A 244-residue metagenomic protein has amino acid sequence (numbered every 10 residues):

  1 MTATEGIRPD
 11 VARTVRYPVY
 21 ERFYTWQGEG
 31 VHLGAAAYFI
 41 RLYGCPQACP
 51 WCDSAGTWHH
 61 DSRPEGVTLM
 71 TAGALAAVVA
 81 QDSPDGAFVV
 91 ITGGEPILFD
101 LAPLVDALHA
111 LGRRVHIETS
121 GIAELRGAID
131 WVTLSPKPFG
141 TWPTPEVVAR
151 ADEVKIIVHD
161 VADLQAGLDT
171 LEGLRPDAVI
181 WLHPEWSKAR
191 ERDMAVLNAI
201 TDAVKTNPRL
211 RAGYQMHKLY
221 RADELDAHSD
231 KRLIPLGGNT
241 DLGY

Functional and structural regions predicted by a protein language model:
A3-G6, A12-R13, Y17-Y24, A36 (+1 more regions): Conserved Radical SAM active-site core
G28-G30: A short beta-strand-turn-helix
A35-A37, A151: Short, solvent-exposed beta-strand edge segments and adjacent coil->beta transition regions
D85-G86, I97-Y244: Conserved AdoMet/S-adenosylmethionine-binding subsite of the radical SAM
